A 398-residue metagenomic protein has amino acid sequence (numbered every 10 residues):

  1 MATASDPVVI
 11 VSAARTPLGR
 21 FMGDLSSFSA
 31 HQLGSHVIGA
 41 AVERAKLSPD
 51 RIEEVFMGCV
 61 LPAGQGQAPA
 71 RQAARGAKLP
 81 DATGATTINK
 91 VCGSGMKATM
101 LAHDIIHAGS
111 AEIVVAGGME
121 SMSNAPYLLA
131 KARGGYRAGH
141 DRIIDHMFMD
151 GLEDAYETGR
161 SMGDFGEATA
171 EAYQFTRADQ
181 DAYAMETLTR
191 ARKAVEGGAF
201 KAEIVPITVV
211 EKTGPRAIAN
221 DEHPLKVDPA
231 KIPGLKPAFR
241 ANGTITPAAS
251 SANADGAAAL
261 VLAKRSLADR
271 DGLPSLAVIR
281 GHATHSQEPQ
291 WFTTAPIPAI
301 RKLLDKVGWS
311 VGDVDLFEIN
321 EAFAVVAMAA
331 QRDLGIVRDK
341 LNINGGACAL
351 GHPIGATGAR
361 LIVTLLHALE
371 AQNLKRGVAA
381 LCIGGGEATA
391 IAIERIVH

Functional and structural regions predicted by a protein language model:
M1-F28, A40, P229-T294, P298 (+5 more regions): Condensing-enzyme catalytic core mediating Claisen C-C bond formation in acyl metabolism
A2-Q65, P69-A77, G84, F165-R177 (+4 more regions): Conserved active-site "lid/cap" helical segment
R15-T16, F28-S35, R44, D179-R270 (+3 more regions): N-terminal extracellular/periplasmic Venus flytrap/periplasmic-binding protein-like
C59-I113, Y156-D164, K226-A252, D333-R360 (+2 more regions): Conserved catalytic cysteine-centered active-site region of acyl-thioester-dependent Claisen-condensing enzymes
I88-E120, A170-A199, L260-S266, Q331-R332 (+2 more regions): Active-site-proximal alpha-helical scaffold in enzymes
I113-T169: Flexible glycine-/small-residue-enriched beta->alpha junction loops that bind anionic phosphate/pyrophosphate groups
F165-E167, E203, V210-E211, R280-A349: Active-site pocket-lining segment
